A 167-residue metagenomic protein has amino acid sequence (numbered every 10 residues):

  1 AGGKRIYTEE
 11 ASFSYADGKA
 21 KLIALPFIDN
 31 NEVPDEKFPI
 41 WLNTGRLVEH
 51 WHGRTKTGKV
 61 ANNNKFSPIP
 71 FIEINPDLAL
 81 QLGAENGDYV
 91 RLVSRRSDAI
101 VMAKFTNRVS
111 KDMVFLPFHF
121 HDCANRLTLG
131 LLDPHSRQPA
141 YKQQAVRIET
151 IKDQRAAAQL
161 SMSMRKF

Functional and structural regions predicted by a protein language model:
A1-A61: Long, low-complexity segments enriched in small/aliphatic residues
T57-E73, D77-F167: Long, contiguous, secondary-structure-rich segments that constitute the structural scaffold of globular domains
